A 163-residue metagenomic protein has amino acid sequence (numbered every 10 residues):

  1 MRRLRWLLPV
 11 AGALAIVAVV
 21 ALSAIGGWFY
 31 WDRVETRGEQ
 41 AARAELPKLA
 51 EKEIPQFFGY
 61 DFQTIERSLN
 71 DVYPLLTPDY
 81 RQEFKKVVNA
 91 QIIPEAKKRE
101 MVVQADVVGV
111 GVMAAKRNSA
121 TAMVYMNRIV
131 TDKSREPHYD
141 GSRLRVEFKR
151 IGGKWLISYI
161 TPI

Functional and structural regions predicted by a protein language model:
M1-E35: Amphipathic, hydrophobic N-terminal targeting peptides for secretion and organelle import
A41-K98: Core segments of small alpha/beta cavity-forming domains
Q56, N89, V124-V130: Generic short beta-strand segments
K97-I129: Surface-exposed, charged secondary-structure patches
T121, G141-I163: Short beta-strand edge/turn micro-motifs at domain boundaries
M126-D132, F148-G152: Beta-strand elements of well-folded, non-transmembrane domains
K133-H138: Solvent-exposed, non-transmembrane alpha-helical starts
